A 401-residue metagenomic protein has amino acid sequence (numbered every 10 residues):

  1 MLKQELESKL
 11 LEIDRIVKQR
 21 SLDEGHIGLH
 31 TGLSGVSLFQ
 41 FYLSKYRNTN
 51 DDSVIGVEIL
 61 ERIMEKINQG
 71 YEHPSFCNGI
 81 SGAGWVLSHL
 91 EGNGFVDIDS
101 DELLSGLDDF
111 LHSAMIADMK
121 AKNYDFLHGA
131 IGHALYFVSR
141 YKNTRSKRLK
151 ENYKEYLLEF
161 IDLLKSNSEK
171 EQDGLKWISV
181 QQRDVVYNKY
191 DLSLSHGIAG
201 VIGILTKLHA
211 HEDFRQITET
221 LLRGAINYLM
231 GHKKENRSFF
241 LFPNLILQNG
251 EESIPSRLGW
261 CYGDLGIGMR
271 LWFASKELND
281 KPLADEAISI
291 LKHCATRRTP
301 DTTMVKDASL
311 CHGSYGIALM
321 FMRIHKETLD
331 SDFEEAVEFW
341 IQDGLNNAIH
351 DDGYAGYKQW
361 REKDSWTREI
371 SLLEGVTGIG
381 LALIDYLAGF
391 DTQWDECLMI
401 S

Functional and structural regions predicted by a protein language model:
M1-E12, S139-K147, K207, H211-E212 (+6 more regions): Terminal, non-catalytic domain-edge segments
Q4-D23, V54-Y71, D101-K120, E155-K176 (+3 more regions): Long, well-ordered core segments of solenoidal/helical folds
E7, N152, E251-E252: Intrinsic-disorder-linked linear interaction elements in eukaryotic regulatory proteins
R15-L33, E65-I80, A117-G129, D184-A199 (+3 more regions): Solvent-exposed loop and edge beta-strand segments that line ligand/cofactor-binding and catalytic clefts
G35-T49, G84-V96, A134-R148, G200-F214 (+3 more regions): Well-ordered alpha-helical scaffold segments within catalytic/enzyme domains
V54-E58, R62-S193, A199: Extended ligand-binding groove/face enriched in aromatic
H196-D264, R270: Acidic, glycine-rich loop-and-beta core segments that form the ion-binding/anion-interacting portion of active sites
M304-A336, W340: Loop/turn-rich, solvent-exposed surfaces of beta-rich toroidal or solenoidal domains
